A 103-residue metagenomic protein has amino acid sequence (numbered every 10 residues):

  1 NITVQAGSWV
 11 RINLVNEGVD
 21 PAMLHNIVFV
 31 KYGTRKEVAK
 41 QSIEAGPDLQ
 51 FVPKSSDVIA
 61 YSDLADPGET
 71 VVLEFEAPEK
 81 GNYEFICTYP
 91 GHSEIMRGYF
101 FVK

Functional and structural regions predicted by a protein language model:
N1-V10: N-terminal edge beta-strand
V10, H25, G98: Residue-level detector of short, conserved catalytic/binding motifs and their immediate flanks
I12-N16, A39: Aromatic/hydrophobic beta-strand junction motif of beta-rich domains
V15-D20, S56-K103: Extracellular/periplasmic metallocenter environments
D20-H25, K36-V38: Short, solvent-exposed loop/turn elements at domain surfaces
N26-V30: Beta-strand signatures of extracellular beta-sandwich domains
G33-V52, E76, H92-K103: Extracytoplasmic/periplasmic copper-protein system
